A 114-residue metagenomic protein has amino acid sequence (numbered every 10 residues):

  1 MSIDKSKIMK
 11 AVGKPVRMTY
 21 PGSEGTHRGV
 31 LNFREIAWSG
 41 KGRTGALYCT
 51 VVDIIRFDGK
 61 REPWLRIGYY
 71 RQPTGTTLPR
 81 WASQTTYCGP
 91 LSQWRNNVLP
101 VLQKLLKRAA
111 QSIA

Functional and structural regions predicted by a protein language model:
M1-Y48: Negatively charged, low-complexity tracts enriched in Asp/Glu with abundant Ser/Thr
S2, S6-K7, R71-A114: Mixed-charge, Lys/Arg-enriched low-complexity segments
I3, I8, I36, I54-I55 (+2 more regions): Weak global preference for isoleucine
T19, S39, I55-D58, V101: Compositionally biased, intrinsically disordered low-complexity segments
L47-A82: A short, structured beta-strand/loop element
